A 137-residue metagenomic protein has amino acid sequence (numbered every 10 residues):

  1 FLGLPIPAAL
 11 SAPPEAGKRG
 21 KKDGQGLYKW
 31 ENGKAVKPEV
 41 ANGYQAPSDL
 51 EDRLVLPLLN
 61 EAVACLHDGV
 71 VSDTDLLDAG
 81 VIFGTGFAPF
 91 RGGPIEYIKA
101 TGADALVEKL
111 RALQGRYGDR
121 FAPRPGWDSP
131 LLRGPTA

Functional and structural regions predicted by a protein language model:
F1-A137: N-terminal glycine-rich phosphate-binding loop for ADP-containing cofactors
